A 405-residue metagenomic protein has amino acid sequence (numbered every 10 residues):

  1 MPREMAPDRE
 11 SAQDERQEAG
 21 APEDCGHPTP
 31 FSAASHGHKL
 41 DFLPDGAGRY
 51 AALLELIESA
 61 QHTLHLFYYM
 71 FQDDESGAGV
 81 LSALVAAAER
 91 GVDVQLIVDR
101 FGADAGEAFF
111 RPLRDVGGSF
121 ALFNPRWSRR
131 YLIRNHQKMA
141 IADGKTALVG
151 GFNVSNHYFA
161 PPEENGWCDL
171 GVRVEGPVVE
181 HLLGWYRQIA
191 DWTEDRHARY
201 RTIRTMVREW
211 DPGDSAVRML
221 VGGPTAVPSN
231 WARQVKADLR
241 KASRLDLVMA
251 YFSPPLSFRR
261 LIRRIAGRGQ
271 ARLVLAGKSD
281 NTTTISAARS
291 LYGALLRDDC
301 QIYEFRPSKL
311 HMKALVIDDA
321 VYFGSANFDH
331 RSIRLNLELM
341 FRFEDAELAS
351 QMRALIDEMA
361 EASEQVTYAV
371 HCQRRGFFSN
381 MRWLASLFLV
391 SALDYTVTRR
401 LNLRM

Functional and structural regions predicted by a protein language model:
M1-M405: Charged, low-complexity intrinsically disordered terminal segments
